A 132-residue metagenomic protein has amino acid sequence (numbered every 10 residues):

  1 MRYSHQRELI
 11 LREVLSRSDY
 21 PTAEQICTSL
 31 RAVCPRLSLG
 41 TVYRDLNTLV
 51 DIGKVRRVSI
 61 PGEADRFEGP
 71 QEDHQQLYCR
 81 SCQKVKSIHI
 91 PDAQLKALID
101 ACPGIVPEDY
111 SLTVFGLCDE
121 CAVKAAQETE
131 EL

Functional and structural regions predicted by a protein language model:
M1-R12: Short alpha-helical segments that sit at the start of domains
E13-L15, T28-S29: Long C-terminal interaction/binding lobes of large macromolecular proteins
S16-Q25: Short capping segments at the starts of secondary-structure elements
E24-P35: DNA-recognition alpha helix
S38-L39: Short coil turns linking two alpha-helices in DNA-binding domains
V42-I52: Basic amphipathic alpha-helical segments that dock to polyanions
K54-R57, P61, D65-L132: Non-DNA-binding regulatory cores of transcription-related proteins, predominantly C-terminal effector-binding
